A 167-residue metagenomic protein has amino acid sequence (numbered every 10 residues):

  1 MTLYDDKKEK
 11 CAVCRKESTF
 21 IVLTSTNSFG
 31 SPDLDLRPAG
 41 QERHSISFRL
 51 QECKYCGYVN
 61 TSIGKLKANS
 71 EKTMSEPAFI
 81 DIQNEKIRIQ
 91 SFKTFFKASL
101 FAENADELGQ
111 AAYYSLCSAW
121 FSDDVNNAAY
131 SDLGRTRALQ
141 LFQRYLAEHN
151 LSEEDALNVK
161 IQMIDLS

Functional and structural regions predicted by a protein language model:
M1-P77: N-terminal cysteine/histidine-rich coordination modules
D33-L36, S99, A147: General secondary-structure edge motif
G40-S47, I82, D106, L151: Short, solvent-exposed segments of well-ordered alpha helices
E71-D81, K86-N127, T136, Q140 (+1 more regions): Amphipathic alpha-helical repeat scaffolds of TPR domains
Y145-A156: Boundary/linker segments of alpha-helical solenoid repeat arrays
